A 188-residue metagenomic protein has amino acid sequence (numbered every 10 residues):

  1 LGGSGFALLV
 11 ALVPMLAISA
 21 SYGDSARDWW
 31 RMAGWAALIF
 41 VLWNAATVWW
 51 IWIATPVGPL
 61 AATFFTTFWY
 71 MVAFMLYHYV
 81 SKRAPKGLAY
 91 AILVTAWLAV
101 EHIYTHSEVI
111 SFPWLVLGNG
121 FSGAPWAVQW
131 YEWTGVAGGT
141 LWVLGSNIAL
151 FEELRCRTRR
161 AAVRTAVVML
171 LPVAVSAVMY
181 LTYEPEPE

Functional and structural regions predicted by a protein language model:
L1-P187: Membrane-embedded alpha-helical bundles of multi-pass enzymes that act on lipidic or dolichyl-linked glycan substrates
